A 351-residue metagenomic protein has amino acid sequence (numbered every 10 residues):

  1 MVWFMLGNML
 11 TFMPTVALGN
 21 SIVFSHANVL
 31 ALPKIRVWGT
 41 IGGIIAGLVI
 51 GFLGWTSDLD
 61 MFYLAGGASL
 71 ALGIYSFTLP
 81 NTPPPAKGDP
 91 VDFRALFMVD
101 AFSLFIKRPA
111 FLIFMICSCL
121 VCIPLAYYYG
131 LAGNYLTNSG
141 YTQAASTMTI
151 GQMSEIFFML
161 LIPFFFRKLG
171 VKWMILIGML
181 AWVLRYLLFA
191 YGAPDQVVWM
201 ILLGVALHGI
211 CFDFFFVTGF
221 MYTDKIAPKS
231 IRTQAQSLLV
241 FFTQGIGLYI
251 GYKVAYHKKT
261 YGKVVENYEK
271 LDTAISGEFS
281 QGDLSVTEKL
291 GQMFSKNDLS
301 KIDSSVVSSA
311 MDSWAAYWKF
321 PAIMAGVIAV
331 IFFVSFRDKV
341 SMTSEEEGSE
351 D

Functional and structural regions predicted by a protein language model:
L6-L10, S103-Y127, A206, I210: Pair of pore-lining "gating" transmembrane helices in MFS-fold secondary transporters
F12-A27, D213-P228: Intracellular juxtamembrane helix-capping segments at the cytosolic ends of symmetry-related transmembrane helices
L32-T40, Y63, T137-I156, W199-L202 (+2 more regions): Loop-to-transmembrane helix entry
G54, F158-V171: Helix-to-loop junctions at the C-terminal end of transmembrane segments in multipass secondary transporters
S69-N81, G245, G262-K263, S276-D298 (+1 more regions): Multi-pass alpha-helical transporter architecture, strongest for 12-TM Major Facilitator/SLC carriers used
P80-I116: Juxtamembrane intracellular "pre-TM" segments in multi-pass secondary transporters
A110-M148, F216, Y252, Y256: Helix-loop boundary and gating motifs at the non-cytosolic
L180-P194: C-terminal ends and interior cores of transmembrane alpha-helices in multi-pass membrane transporters/permeases
